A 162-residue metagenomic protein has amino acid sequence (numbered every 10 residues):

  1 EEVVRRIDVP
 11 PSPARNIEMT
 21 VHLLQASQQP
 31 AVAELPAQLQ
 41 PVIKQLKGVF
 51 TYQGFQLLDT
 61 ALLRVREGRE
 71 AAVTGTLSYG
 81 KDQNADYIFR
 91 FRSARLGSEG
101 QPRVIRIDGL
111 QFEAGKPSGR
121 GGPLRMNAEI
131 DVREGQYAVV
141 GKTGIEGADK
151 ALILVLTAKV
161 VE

Functional and structural regions predicted by a protein language model:
E1-E162: Outer membrane pore-forming secretion/assembly proteins and partners of Gram-negative envelopes
